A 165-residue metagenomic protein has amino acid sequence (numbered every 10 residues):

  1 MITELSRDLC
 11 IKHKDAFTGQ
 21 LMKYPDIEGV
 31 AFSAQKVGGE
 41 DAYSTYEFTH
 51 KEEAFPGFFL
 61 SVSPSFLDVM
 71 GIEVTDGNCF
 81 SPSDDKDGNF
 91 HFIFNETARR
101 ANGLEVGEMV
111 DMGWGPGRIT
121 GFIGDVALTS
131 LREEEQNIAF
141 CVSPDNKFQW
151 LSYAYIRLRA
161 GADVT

Functional and structural regions predicted by a protein language model:
M1-K12: Membrane-interface junction motifs in transport/secretion proteins
I11-D15, G19: Start-of-domain marker
G19-T165: Mid-to-C-terminal secondary-structure elements that act as membrane-proximal/extracytoplasmic interface segments
